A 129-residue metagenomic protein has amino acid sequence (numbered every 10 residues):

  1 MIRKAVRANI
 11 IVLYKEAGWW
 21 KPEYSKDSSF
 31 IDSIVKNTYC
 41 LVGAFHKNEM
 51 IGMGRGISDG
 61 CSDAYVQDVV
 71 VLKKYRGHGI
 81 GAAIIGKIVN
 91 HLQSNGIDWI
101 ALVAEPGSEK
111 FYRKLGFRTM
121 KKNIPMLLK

Functional and structural regions predicted by a protein language model:
M1-S28, N123: Short amphipathic alpha-helix that is part of the acyltransferase structural core
Y24, S29-V69: A conserved beta-strand-loop-helix scaffold within acyl/acetyltransferase catalytic domains
Q67, K74-G77, H91, W99 (+1 more regions): Acidic/histidine-enriched, beta-strand-rich ligand/metal-binding domains
L72, E105: Residue-level recognition of the GNAT/N-acetyltransferase active site
Y75, G79-K87: Conserved acetyl-CoA pyrophosphate-binding loop and the N-cap/start of the following alpha-helix in GNAT-like
I85, N90-A104: Conserved GNAT acetyl-CoA-binding A-motif
D98-W99, P106-K129: Conserved active-site alpha-helix within GNAT-family acetyltransferase domains
